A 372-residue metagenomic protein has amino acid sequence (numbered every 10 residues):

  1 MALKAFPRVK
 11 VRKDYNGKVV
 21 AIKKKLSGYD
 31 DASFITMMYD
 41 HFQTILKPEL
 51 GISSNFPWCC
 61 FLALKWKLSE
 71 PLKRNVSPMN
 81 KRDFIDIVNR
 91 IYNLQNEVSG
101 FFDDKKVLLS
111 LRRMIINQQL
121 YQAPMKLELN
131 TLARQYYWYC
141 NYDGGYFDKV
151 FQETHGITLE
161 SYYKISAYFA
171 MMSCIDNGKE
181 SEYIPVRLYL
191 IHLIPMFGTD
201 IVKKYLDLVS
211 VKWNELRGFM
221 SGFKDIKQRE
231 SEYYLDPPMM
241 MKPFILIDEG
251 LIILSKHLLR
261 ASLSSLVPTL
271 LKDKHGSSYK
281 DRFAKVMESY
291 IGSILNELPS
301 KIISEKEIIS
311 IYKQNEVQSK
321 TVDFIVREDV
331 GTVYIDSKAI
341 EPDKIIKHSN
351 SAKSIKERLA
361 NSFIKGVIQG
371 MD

Functional and structural regions predicted by a protein language model:
M1-A21, S221-K227, E232-Y233, N315-D343: Long, acidic, intrinsically disordered low-complexity segments
M1-R90: Long, charged/polar, low-complexity intrinsically disordered N-terminal extensions that precede catalytic
V9-K13, V19, T36, T44 (+11 more regions): Residue-identity detector for threonine
K24, D31, T36-Q43, W66-S69 (+2 more regions): Interfaces and regulatory segments of ATP-dependent nucleotide/adenylate/phosphodiester-chemistry enzymes
V267-D372: Catalytic core segments in nucleotide and nucleic-acid processing enzymes
